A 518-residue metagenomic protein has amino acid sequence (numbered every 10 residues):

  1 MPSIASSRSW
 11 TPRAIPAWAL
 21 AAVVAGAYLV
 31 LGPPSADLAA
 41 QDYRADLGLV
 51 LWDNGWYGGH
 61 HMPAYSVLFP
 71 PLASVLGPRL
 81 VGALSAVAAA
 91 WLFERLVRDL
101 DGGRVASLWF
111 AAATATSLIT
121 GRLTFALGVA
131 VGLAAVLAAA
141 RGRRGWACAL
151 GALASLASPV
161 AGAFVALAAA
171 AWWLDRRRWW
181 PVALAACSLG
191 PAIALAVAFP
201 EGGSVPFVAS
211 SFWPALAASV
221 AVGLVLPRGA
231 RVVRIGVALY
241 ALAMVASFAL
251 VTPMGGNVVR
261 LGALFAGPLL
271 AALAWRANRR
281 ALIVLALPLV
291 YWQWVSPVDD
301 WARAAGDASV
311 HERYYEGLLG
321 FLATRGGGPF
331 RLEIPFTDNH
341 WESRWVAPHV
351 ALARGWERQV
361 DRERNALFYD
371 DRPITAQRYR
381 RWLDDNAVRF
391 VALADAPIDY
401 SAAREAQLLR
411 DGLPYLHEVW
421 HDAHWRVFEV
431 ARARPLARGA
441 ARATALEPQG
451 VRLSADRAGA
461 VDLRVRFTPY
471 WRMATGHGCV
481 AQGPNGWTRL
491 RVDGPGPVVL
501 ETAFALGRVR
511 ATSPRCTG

Functional and structural regions predicted by a protein language model:
M1-G26, T517-G518: Start-transfer (signal-anchor) and selected internal transmembrane alpha helices of multi-pass inner/ER membrane
M1-S9, A139-A147, W173-V182, R228-G229 (+1 more regions): Membrane-interface junctions at the ends of membrane-embedded or membrane-associated helices
A14-Y28, L108, L184-A192, Y240-L242: Alpha-helical transmembrane segments
A25-V105, W109-T124, G128-V129, P159 (+1 more regions): Active-site lumenal/periplasmic loops and adjacent helix-entry segments of GT-C-fold, multi-pass membrane
P34-Q41, G128, A149-A266, P297-D307: Transmembrane catalytic cores of multi-pass membrane glycosyltransferases and polysaccharide-assembly enzymes
W91, R95, A134-R141, A168-W173 (+2 more regions): Transmembrane alpha-helices and membrane-interface helical segments of multi-pass integral membrane enzymes
W275-D300: Internal/C-terminal transmembrane anchor helices
P297-G518: Extracytoplasmic
